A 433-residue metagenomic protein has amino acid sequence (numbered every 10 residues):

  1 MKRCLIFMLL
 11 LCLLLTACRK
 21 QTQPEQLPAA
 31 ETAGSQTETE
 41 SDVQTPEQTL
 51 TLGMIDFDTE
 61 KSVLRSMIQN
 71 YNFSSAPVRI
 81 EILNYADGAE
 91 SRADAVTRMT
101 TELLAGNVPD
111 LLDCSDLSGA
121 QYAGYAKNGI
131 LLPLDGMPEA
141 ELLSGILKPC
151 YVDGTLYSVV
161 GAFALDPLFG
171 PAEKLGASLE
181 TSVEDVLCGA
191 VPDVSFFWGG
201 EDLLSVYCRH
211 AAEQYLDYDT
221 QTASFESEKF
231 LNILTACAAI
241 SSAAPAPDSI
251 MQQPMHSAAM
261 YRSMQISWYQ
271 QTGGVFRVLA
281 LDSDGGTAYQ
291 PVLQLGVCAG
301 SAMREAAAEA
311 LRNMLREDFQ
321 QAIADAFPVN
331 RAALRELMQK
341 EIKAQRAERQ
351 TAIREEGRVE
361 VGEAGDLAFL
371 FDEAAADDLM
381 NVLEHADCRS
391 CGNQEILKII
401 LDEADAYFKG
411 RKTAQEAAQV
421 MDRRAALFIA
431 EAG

Functional and structural regions predicted by a protein language model:
P46-D58, V78-Y85, L111: Short, well-ordered beta-strand elements
D58-R79, I400: Short, polar/charged alpha-helical segment
R79-L142, M251: Extracytoplasmic "Venus flytrap"/periplasmic binding protein-like
C114-P167, G273-L281: Hinge/lid segment of periplasmic solute-binding proteins
D135-P138, K148-A246, V297-E305: Helix-loop-helix "hinge/cap" segment bordering the ligand-binding cleft or interdomain interface
T235-R312: Extracytoplasmic/periplasmic substrate-binding proteins
R312-K343: Periplasmic-binding protein-like
T351-I429: C-terminal capping/gating helix-and-loop segments adjacent to ligand/active sites or protein-protein/ligand interfaces
